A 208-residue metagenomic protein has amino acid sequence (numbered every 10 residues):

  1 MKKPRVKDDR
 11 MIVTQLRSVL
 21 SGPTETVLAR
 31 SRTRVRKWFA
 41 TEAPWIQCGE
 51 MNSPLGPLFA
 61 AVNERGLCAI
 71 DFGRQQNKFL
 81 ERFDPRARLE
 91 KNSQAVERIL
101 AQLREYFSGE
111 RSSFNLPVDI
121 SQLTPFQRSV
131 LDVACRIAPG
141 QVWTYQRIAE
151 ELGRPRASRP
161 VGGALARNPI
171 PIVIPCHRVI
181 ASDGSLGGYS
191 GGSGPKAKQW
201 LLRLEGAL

Functional and structural regions predicted by a protein language model:
M1-R156, L204-L208: Basic nucleic-acid-binding alpha-helical/helix-turn surface characteristic of O6-alkylguanine DNA
R156-W200: Short glycine/serine-rich loop segments
